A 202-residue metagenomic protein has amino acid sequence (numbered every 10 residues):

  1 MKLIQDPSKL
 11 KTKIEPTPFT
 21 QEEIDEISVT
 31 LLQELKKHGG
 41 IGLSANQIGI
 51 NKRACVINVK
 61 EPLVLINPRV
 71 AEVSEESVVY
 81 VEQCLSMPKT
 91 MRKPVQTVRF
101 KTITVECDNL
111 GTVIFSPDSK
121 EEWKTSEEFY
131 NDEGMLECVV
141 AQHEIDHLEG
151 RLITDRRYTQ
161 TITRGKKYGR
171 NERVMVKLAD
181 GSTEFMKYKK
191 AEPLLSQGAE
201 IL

Functional and structural regions predicted by a protein language model:
M1-L202: Positively charged
